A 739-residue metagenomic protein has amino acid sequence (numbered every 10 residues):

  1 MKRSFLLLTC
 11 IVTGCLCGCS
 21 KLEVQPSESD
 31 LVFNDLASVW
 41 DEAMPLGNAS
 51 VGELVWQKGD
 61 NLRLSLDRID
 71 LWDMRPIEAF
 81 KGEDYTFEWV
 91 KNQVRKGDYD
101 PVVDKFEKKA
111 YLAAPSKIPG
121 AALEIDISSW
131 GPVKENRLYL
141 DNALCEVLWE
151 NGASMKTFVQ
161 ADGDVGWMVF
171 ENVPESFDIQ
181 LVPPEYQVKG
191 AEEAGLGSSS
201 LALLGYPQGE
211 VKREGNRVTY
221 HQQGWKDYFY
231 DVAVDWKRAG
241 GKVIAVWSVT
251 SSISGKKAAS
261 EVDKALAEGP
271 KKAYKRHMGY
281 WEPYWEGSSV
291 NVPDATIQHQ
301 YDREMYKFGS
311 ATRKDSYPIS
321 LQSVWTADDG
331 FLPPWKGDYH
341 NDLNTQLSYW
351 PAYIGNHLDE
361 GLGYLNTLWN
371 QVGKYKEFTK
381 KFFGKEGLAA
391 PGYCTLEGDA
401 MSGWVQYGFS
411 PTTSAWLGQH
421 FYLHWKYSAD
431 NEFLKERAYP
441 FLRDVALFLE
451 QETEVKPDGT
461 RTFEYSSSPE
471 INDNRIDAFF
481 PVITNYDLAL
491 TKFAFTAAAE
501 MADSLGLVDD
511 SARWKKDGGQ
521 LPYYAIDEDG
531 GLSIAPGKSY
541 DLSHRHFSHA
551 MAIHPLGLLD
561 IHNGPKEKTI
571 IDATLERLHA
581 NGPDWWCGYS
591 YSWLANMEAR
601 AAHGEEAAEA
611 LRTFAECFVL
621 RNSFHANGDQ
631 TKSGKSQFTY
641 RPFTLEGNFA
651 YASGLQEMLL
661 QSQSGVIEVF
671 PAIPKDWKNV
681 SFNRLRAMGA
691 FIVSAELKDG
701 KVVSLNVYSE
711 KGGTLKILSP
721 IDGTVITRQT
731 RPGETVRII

Functional and structural regions predicted by a protein language model:
M1-V24: Bacterial Sec-dependent N-terminal signal peptides
S20-D41, L46-D338, H357-L362, L368-E377 (+3 more regions): Acidic/polar, glycine-enriched structural segments that form the non-catalytic walls/loops of the carbohydrate-binding
K108-S128, P642-M688, I692: Catalytic cores of secreted or luminal carbohydrate-active enzymes
A161-M168, G689-T714: Carbohydrate-binding surface patches
Q322-W335, G384-W404, T460-T484, G531-H544 (+4 more regions): Carbohydrate-binding/catalytic loop surfaces
N341-E377, E397-D399, F409-N431, E436-Y439 (+2 more regions): Active-site core of glycosidic bond-cleaving carbohydrate-active enzymes
D444-M501: Acidic/histidine-rich catalytic neighborhood
K701-I739: C-terminal beta-sandwich/jelly-roll accessory domains of carbohydrate-active enzymes
